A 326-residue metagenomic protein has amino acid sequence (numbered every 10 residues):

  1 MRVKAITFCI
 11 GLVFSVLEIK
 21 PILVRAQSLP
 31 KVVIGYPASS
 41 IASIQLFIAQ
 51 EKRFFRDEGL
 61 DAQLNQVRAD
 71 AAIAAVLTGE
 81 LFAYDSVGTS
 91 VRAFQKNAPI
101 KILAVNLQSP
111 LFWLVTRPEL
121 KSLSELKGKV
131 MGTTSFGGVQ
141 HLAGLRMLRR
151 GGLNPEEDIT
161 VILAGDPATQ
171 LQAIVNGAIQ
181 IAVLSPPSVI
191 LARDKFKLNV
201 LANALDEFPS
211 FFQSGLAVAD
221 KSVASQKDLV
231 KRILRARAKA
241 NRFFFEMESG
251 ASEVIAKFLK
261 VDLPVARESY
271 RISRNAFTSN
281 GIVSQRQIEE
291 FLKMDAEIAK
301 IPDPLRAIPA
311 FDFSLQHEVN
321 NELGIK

Functional and structural regions predicted by a protein language model:
M1-A5: Positively charged n-region of N-terminal signal peptides that target proteins for export
T7-K20: Bacterial N-terminal signal peptides
I22-V24: Cleavable N-terminal signal peptides
Q27-D166, Q170-N176, Q180-P187, N199-A204 (+1 more regions): Short, glycine-/small- and polar/acidic-enriched structural segments that line small-molecule recognition paths
G88-T89, P167-L259: Pocket-lining segment of extracytoplasmic ligand-binding domains
S225-D303: Secondary-structure end/capping motifs
A296-K326: Conserved C-terminal helix/tail region of periplasmic/extracytoplasmic solute-binding proteins
